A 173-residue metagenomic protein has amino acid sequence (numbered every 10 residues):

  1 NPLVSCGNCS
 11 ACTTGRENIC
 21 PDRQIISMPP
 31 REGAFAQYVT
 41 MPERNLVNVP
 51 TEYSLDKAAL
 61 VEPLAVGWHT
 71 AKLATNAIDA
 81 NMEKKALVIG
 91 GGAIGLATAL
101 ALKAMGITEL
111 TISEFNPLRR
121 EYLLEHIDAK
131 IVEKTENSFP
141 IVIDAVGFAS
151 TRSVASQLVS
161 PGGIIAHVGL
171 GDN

Functional and structural regions predicted by a protein language model:
P2-S5, N45, N116, G147 (+1 more regions): Glycine-rich beta-alpha junction loops
C6-I89: NAD(P)H dinucleotide-binding glycine-rich loop of Rossmann-like/cofactor-binding domains, especially the beta1-alpha1
R31, E62, F115, G147-S150: Short secondary-structure boundary/capping elements
Y38, A59, L87-G91, I112-S113 (+2 more regions): Glycine- and other small-residue-rich loops at beta-strand/loop junctions that grip anionic moieties
Y53-E133: Mid-domain Rossmann-like dinucleotide-binding core that forms the NAD(H)/NADP(H) cofactor-binding site
A77-M82, M105, R120-N173: Glycine-rich cofactor phosphate-binding loops and adjacent beta1-alpha1 units of small-molecule cofactor enzyme domains
